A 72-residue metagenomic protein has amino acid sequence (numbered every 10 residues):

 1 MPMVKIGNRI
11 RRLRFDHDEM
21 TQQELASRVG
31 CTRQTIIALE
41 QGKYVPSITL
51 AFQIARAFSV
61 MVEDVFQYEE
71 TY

Functional and structural regions predicted by a protein language model:
M1-H17: A short, Lys/Arg-rich alpha-helix, primarily the initiator
N8, E19-M20, P46-T49: Residue-level signal for the short linker/turn that defines the boundary of a DNA-recognition helix
F15-D16, S27, R56: Alpha-helical residues within the helix-turn-helix
E19-A38: Short alpha-helical DNA-recognition segment
G42: Conserved phosphate-binding and hydrolysis motifs of nucleotide-dependent enzymes
T49-D64: DNA major-groove recognition helix of helix-turn-helix/homeodomain DNA-binding modules
Q67-Y72: Short, charged recognition helix plus adjacent turn of helix-turn-helix-like nucleic-acid-binding domains
